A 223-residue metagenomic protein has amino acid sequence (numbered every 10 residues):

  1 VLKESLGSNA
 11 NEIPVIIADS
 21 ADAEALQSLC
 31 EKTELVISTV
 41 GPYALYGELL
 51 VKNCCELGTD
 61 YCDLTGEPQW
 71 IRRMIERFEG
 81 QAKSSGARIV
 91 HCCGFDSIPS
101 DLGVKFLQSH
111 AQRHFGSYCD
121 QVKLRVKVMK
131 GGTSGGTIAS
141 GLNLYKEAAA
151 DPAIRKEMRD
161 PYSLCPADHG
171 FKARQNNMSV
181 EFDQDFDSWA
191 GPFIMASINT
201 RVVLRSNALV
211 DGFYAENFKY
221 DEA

Functional and structural regions predicted by a protein language model:
V1-A10: Glycine-rich phosphate-binding loop and adjoining beta1-alpha1-beta2 segment of Rossmann-like nucleotide-binding folds
P14-A18, V90, D221: General small-molecule cofactor/ligand-binding pocket signal
P14-Y46: Conserved Rossmann-fold cofactor-binding substructure of NAD(P)-dependent oxidoreductases
L35-S38, P42, V51-I71: ADP-ribose/adenylate-binding Rossmann-like module
G47, T65-A87: Rossmann-fold NAD(P)-binding glycine/threonine-rich loop
D63, I89-H91, L124: General beta-strand structural signal in soluble alpha/beta enzymes
P68-W70, G94-D101: Gly/Ser/Thr-rich loops at beta-strand to alpha-helix junctions that form or flank small-molecule/cofactor-binding
G86, S109-A223: C-terminal catalytic/substrate-binding lobe primarily of soluble NAD(P)-dependent oxidoreductases
